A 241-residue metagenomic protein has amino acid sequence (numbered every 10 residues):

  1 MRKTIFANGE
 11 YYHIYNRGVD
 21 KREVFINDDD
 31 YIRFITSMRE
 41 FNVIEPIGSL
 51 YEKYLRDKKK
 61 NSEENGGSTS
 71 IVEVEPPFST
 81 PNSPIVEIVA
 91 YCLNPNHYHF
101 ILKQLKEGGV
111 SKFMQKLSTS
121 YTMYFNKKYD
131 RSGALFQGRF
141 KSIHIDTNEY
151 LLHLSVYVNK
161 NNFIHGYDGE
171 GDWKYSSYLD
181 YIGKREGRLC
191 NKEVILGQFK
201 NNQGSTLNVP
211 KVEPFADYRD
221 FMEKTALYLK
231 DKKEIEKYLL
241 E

Functional and structural regions predicted by a protein language model:
M1-R188, Q198, N202-E241: Short catalytic/metal-binding and nucleic-acid-binding patches
